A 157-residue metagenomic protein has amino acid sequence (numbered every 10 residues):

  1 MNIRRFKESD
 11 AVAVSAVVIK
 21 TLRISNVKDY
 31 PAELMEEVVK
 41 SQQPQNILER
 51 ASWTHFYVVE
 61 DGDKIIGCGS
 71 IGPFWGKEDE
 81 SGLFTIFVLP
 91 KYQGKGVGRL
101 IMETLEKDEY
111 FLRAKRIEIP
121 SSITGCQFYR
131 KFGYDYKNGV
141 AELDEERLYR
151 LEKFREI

Functional and structural regions predicted by a protein language model:
M1-V12, F154-I157: Conserved N-terminal entry element of GNAT/NAT acetyltransferase domains
R5-S9, A16-P90, M102-T104, E142: Acetyl-CoA-dependent GNAT
T21, D108, F128: Short alpha-helical functional segments enriched in proximate histidine and acidic residues
E60-G62, K153-E156: Active-site beta-strand termini and strand-to-loop segments that position acidic
V88, G94-K107, K131: Conserved acetyl-CoA-binding loop-helix of GNAT-fold acetyltransferases
M102, E109-S122: Conserved GNAT acetyl-CoA-binding A-motif
E118-P120, D135-L151: Conserved catalytic-core motifs of GNAT/GCN5-like acyltransferases
F128-Y129, Y134: Conserved hydrophobic/aromatic "anchor" residues that stabilize well-ordered secondary structure elements
